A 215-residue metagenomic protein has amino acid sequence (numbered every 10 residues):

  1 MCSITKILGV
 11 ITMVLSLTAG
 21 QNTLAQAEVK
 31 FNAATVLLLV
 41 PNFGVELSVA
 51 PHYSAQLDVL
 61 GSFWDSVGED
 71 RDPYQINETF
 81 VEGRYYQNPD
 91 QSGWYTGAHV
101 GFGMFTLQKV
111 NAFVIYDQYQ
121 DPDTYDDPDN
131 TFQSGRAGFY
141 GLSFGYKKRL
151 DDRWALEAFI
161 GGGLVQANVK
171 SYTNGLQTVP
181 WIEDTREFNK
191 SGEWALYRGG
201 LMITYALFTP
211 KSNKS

Functional and structural regions predicted by a protein language model:
M1-G9, A19: Bacterial N-terminal signal peptides that target proteins for export
T18-A25: Sec/Tat signal peptide C-region and signal peptidase I cleavage site
A25-A27, L39, N77, G138-Y140 (+1 more regions): Exposed loop/turn and edge beta-strand positions of beta-sandwich/beta-sheet ligand-binding modules
Q26-L38, S54-D65: Transmembrane beta-strand segments that form the barrel wall of outer-membrane beta-barrel proteins
G44: Conserved catalytic/binding loops enriched for acidic/polar residues
L47-A158, G200-Y205, P210: Gram-negative (and chloroplast) outer-membrane scaffold detector with strong preference for beta-barrel transmembrane
D151-S215: Predominantly the C-terminal beta-signal and adjacent terminal strand-loop region of outer-membrane beta-barrel
